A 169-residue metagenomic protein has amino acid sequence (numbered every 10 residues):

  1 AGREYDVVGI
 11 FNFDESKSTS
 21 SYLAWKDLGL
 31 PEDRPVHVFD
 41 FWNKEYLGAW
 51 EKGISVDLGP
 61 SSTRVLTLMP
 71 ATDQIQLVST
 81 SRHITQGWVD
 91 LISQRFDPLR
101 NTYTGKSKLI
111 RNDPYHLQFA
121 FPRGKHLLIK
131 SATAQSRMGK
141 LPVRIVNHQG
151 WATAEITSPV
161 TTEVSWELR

Functional and structural regions predicted by a protein language model:
A1-L30, T67-T72, Q86-K125: Carbohydrate-binding surface patches
N12, D40, D97, V146-H148: Acidic/polar residues at beta-strand termini and the immediately following turn/coil
F13-P70: Long, contiguous interaction/targeting segments characteristic of exported/extracellular or secretory-pathway proteins
K26-N43, A120-M138: Solvent-exposed beta-hairpin/edge-strand motifs
V38, Y103-G105, L117, A154 (+1 more regions): Hydrophobic residues positioned within well-ordered beta-strands of beta-sheet architectures
G48-W88, V146-R169: C-terminal beta-strand-rich structural cap/linker in extracellular carbohydrate-active enzymes
P114-K130, T161-R169: Extended Gly/Ser/Thr-rich low-complexity repeat segments, especially those forming or decorating extracellular
M138-V146: Low-complexity "stalk/linker" and mucin-like segments enriched in Ser/Thr/Pro/Ala/Gly
